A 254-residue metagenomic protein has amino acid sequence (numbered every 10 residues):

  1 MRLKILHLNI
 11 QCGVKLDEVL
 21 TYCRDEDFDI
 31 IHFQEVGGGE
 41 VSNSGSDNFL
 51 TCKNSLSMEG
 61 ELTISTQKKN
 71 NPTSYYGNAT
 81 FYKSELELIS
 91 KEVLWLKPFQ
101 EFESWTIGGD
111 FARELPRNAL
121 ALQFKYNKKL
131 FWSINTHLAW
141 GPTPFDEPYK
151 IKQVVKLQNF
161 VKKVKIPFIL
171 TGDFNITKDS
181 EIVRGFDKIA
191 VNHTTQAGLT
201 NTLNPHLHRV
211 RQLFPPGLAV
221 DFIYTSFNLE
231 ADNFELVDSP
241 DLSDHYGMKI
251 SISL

Functional and structural regions predicted by a protein language model:
M1-N78, I151-K156, L254: N-terminal, active-site-proximal structural segment of metallo-dependent hydrolase catalytic domains
R2-C12, E92-V93, L130-W140: Active-site-proximal beta-strand elements of phosphoester/diester hydrolases
I10, V36, T136-L138, G172-F174 (+1 more regions): Active-site metal-binding loops of divalent metal-dependent hydrolases
G13-K15, G38-S42, W140-P144, F174-E181: Active-site environment of divalent metal-dependent phosphoester hydrolases
V36-L130, E235-S239: Structured beta-strand-rich core segments of catalytic domains in phosphoester-bond hydrolases
L86-K91, V161-F168, N175-L254: Metal-dependent phosphoester-hydrolase catalytic domains
N118-I134, E147-T171: His/acidic metal-ligating clusters that form di-metal
N135-L157, D179-D187: Active-site-proximal segments of metal-dependent phosphoesterases and phosphodiesterases across multiple
